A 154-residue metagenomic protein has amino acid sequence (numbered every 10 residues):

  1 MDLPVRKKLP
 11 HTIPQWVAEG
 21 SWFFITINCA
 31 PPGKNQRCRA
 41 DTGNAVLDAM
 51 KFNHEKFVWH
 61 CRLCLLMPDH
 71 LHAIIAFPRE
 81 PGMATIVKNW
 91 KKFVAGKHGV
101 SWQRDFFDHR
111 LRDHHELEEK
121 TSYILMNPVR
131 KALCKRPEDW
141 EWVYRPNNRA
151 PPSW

Functional and structural regions predicted by a protein language model:
M1-W154: Short catalytic/metal-binding and nucleic-acid-binding patches
